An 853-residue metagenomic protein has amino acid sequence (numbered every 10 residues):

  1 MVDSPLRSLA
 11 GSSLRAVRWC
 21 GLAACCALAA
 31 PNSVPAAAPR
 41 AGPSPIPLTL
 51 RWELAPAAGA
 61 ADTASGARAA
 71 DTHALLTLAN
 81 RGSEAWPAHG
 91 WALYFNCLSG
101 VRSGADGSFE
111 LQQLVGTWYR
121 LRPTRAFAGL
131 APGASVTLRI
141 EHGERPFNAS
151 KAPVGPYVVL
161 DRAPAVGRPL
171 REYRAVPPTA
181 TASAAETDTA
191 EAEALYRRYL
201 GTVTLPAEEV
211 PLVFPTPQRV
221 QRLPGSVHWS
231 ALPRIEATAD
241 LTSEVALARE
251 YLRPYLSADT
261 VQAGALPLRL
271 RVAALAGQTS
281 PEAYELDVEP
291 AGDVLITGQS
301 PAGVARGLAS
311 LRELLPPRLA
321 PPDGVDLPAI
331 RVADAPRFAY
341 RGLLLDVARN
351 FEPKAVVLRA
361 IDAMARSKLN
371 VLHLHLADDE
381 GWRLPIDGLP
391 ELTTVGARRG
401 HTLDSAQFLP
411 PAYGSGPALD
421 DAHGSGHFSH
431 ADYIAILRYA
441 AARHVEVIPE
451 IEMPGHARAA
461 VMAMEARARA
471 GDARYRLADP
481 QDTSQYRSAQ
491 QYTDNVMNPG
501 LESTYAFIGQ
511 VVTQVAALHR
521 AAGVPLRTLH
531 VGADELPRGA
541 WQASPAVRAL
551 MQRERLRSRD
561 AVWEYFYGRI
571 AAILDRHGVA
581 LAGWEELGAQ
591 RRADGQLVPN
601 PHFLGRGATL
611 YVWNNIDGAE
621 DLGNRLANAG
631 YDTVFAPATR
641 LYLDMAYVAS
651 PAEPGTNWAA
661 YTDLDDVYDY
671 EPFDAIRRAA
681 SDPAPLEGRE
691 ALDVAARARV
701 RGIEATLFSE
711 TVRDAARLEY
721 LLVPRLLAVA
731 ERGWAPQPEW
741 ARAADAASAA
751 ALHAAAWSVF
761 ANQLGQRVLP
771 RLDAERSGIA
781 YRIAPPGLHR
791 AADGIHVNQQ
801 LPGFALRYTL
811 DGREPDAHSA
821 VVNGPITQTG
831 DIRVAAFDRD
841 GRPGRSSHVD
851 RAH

Functional and structural regions predicted by a protein language model:
A36-A37, Y157-P336, G583-A593, R776-A784: Acidic, contiguous N-terminal accessory segments
P39-A69: Low-complexity, acidic Ser/Thr/Pro/Gly-rich terminal tails and inter-domain linkers that flank the onset of structured
L78-S83: Asparagine-centered strand-capping/turn motif at beta-strand->loop junctions
S108-P146: Intrinsically disordered, low-complexity Pro/Gly/Ser/Thr-rich segments with frequent PxxP/GP/PP motifs and embedded
E236, A746-H853: Short, compositionally stereotyped local motifs that mark structural "simplifiers"
P281-E285, E289-R520, V524-T528, E704 (+1 more regions): Feature activates predominantly on carbohydrate-active enzymes
Y492-G607: Active-site neighborhood of glycoside hydrolase catalytic domains
A580-A791: Flexible, acidic glycine-rich loops studded with aromatic residues
